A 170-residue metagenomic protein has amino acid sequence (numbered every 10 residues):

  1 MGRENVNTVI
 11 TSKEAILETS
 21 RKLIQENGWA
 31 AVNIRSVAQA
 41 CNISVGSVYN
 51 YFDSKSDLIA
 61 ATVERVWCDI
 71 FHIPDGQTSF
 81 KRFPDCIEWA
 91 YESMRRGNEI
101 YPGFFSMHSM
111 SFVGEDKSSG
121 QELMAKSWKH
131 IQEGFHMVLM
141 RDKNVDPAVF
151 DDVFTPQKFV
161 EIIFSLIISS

Functional and structural regions predicted by a protein language model:
M1-T11, A148-F150: N-terminal intrinsically disordered/low-complexity leader segments
T8-I10, R21, R35-V37, F52 (+3 more regions): Recognition helices and adjacent regulatory flanks at domain boundaries
A15, T19, L23-D57, A61: Helix-turn-helix
T19, L23, D69, S93 (+2 more regions): Amphipathic alpha-helical interface segments
A30-A31, P147-F154: Short, charged helix-capping/linker segments at alpha-helix termini
A61, D75-Y101, P156-V160: Hydrophobic alpha-helical connector segments
E64-I70: Short, basic, alpha-helical segments at the C-terminal edge of helix-turn-helix-like DNA-binding modules
E99-G103, M107, D116-V145, F154-E161: Amphipathic alpha-helical packing segments from all-alpha helical-bundle domains
